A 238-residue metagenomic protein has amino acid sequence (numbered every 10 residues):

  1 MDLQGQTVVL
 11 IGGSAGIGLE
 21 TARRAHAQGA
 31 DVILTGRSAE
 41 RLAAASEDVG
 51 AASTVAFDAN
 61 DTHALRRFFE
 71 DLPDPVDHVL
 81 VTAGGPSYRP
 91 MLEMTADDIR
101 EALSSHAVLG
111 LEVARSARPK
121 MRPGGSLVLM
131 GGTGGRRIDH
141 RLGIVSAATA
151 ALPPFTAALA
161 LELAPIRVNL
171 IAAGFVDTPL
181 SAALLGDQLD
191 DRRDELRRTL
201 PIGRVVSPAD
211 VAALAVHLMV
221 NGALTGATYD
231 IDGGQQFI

Functional and structural regions predicted by a protein language model:
S14-A15: Conserved glycine-rich cofactor-binding loop
D48-H63: Rossmann-fold cofactor-recognition segment
P90-M91, D98-L103, R192, L196: Substrate-binding pocket helix/loop in short-chain dehydrogenase/reductase
A102-L103, L111, S126-A164, F175-V176: Catalytic loop of short-chain dehydrogenase/reductase
P153, E162-D177, L224-I231: Conserved Rossmann-fold SDR core element
V176-T199: A glycine/serine/threonine-rich, flexible loop-to-helix segment that serves as the NAD(P) cofactor-binding "lid"
R204-I231, Q236: C-terminal substrate-recognition "lid" of short-chain dehydrogenase/reductases
